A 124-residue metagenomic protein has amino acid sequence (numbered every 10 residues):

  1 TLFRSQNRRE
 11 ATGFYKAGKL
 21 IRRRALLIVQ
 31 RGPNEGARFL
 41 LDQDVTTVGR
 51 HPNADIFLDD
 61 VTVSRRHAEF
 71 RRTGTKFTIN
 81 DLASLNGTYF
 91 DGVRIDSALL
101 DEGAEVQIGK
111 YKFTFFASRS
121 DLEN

Functional and structural regions predicted by a protein language model:
T1-L58, S120-N124: Intrinsically disordered, low-complexity acidic Ser/Thr-rich regulatory segments
A37-K112: Forkhead-associated
F113-R119: Edge beta-strands of extracellular beta-sandwich domains
